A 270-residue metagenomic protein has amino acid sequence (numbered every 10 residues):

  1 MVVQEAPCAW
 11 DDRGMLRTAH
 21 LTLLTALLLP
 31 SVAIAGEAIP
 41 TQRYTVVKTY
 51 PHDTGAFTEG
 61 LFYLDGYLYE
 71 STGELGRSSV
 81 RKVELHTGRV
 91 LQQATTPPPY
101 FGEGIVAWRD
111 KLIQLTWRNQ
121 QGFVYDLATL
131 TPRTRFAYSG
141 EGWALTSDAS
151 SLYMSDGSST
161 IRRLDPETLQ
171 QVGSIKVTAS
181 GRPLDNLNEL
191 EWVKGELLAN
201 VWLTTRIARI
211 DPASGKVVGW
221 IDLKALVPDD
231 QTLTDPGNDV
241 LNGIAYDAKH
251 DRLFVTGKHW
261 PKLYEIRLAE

Functional and structural regions predicted by a protein language model:
G36-T54, L85-R89: A short helix->beta-strand "capping" segment at the edge of beta-propeller domains
V46-P51, R89-T95, T131-F136, G173-G181 (+2 more regions): A short beta-strand motif characteristic of beta-propeller blades
V47-S79, T95, P99-V106, G257-H259: Beta-strand-rich domains and repeat architectures in extracellular enzymes and scaffolds, especially beta-propellers
T54-D65, P98-R109, Y138-S150, S155 (+2 more regions): Beta-rich, blade/repeat-based domains predominating in secreted/periplasmic proteins but also intracellular
E70-E74, L112-N119, L152-S158, A199-L203 (+1 more regions): Conserved beta-strand positions in repeat-built beta-propeller and related beta-rich domains
E84-T87, D126-L130, P166-L169, D211-G215 (+1 more regions): Short loop/turn segments that connect beta-strands within beta-propeller blades
G88-F123, P132-Y138, G142: Blade-loop segments of beta-propeller domains
G122-S180: Hydrophobic, well-structured mid-protein blocks that either form specific transmembrane helices
